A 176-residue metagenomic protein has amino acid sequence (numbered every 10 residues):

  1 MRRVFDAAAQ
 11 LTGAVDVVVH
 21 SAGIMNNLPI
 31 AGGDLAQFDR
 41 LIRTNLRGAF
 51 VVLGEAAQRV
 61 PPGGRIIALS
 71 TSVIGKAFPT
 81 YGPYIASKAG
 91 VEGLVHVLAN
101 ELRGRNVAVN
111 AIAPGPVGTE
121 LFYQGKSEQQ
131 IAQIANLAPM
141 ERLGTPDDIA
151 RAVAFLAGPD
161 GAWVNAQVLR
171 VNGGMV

Functional and structural regions predicted by a protein language model:
A22-N26, G173: Conserved NAD(P)H cofactor-binding loop of Rossmann-fold oxidoreductase domains
P29-I30, D34-D39, F122, I134: Substrate-binding pocket helix/loop in short-chain dehydrogenase/reductase
G33, A77-I85, V97: Active-site loop-to-helix junction immediately N-terminal to the catalytic Tyr of the SDR YXXXK motif in Rossmann-fold
L53, S87: Active-site helix of classical SDR
Q58-R59, N100-G104, A162: Alpha-helical segment proximal to the catalytic Tyr-Lys
K76, A154, N165-V176: Short C-terminal tail/terminal secondary-structure segment of NAD(P)H-dependent dehydrogenase/reductase domains
A138-I149: A conserved structural motif in NAD(P)-dependent oxidoreductases
